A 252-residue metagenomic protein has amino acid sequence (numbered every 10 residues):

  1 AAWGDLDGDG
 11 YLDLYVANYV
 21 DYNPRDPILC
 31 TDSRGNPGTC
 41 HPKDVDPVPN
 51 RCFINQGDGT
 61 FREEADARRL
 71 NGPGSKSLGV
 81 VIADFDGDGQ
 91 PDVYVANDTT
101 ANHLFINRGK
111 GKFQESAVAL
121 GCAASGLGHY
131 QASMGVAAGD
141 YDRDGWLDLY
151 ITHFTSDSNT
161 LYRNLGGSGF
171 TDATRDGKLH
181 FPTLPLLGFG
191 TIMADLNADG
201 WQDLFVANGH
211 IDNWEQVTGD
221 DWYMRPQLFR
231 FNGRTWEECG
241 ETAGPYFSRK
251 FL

Functional and structural regions predicted by a protein language model:
A1-L252: Acidic, glycine/proline-rich Ca2+-coordinating loop motifs
